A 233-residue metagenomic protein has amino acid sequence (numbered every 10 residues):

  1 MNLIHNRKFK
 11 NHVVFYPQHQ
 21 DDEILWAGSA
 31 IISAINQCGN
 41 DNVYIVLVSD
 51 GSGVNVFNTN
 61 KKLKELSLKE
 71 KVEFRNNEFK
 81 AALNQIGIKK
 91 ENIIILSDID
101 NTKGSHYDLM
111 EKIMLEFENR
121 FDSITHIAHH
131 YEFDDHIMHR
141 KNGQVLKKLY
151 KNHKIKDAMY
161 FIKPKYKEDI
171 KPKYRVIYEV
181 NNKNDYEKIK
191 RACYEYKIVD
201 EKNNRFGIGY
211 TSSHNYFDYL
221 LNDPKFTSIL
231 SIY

Functional and structural regions predicted by a protein language model:
M1-N152: Active-site beta-strand->loop->alpha-helix modules in alpha/beta enzyme cores, enriched in Gly/His/Asp(Glu)
L3-H5, E78-I86, K90-E91, N152-Y233: The feature marks non-catalytic terminal segments
